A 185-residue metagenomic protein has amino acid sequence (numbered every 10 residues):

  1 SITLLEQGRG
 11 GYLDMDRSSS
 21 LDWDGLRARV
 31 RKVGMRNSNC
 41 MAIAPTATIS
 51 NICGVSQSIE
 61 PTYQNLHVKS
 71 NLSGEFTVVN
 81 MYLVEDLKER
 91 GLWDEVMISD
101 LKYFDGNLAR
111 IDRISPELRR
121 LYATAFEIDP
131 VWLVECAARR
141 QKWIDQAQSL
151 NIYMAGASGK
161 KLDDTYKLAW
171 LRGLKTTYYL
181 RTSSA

Functional and structural regions predicted by a protein language model:
S1-R29: Short glycine-cluster motifs
D16-S20, R29-A185: Catalytic alpha/beta core of large soluble enzyme barrels
